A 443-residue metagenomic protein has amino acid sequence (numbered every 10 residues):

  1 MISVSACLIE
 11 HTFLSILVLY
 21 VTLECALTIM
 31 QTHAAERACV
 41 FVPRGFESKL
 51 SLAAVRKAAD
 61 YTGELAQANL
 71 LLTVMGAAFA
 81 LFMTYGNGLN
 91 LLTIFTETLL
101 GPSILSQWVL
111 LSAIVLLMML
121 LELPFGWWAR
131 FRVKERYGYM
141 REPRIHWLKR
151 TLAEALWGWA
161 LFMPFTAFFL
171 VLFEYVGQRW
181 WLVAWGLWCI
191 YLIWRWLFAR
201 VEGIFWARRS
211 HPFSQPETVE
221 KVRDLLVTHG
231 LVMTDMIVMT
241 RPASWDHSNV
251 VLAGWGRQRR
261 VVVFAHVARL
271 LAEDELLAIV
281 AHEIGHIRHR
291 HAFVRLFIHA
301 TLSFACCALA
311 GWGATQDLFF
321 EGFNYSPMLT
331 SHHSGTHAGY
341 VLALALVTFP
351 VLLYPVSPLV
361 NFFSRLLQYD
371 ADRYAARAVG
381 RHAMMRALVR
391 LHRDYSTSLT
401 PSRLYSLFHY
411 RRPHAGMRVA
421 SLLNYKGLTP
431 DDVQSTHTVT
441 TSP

Functional and structural regions predicted by a protein language model:
I2-T336, P355-P443: Polar-ligand-bearing catalytic/cofactor-coordination segments of membrane-embedded or membrane-tethered inner-membrane
T336-A345: Loop-to-helix entry region at the N-terminal start of transmembrane alpha-helices in multi-pass membrane transporters
T348-L353: Alpha-helical transmembrane segments of multi-pass integral membrane proteins
